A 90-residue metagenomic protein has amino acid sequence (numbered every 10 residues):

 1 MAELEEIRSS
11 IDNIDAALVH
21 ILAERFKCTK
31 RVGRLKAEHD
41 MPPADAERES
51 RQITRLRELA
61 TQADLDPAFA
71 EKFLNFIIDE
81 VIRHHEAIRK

Functional and structural regions predicted by a protein language model:
M1-K90: Domain-level signature for soluble enzymes in the chorismate/prephenate branch of the shikimate pathway
